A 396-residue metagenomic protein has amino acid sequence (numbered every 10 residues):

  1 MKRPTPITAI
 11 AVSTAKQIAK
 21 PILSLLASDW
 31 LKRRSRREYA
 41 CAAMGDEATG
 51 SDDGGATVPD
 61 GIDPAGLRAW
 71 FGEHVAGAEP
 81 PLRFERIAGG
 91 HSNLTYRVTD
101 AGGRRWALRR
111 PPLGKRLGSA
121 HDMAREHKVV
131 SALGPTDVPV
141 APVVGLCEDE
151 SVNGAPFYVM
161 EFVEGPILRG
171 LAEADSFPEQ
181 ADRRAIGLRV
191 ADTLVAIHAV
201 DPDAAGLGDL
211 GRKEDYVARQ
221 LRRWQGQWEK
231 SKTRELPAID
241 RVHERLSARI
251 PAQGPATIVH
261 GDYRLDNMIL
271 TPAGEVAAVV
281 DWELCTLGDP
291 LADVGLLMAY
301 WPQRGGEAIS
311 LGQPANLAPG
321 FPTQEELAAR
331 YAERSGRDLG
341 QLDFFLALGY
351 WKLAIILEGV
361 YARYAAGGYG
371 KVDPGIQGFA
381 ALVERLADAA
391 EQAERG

Functional and structural regions predicted by a protein language model:
K2-R3, T8, S13-T14, S24 (+1 more regions): Low-acidity, Ser/Thr- and Arg-rich intrinsically disordered low-complexity segments
G45-A56, K230, L311-P322, E326-R337 (+1 more regions): ATP/Mg2+ or Mg2+-diphosphate-binding catalytic cores that bind nucleotide phosphates or diphosphates via glycine-rich
G45-G77: Juxta-kinase regulatory segment immediately upstream of eukaryotic protein kinase catalytic domains
P81-R241, R245-I258, G274: ATP-binding pocket architecture of kinase catalytic cores
I258-H260, L265: Catalytic-loop of the protein kinase fold
V280-C285: Activation of the activation-loop gatekeeper triad in protein kinase-fold domains
